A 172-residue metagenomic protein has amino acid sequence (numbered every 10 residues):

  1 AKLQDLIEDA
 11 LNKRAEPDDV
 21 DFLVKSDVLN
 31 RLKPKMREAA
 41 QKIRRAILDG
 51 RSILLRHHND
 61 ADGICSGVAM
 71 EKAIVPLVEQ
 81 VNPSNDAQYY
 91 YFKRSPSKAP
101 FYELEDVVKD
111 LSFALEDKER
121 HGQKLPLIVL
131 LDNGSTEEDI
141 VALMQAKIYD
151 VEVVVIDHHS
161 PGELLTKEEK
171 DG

Functional and structural regions predicted by a protein language model:
K2-G172: Replace "Mg2+/Mn2+-dependent" with "divalent metal-dependent
